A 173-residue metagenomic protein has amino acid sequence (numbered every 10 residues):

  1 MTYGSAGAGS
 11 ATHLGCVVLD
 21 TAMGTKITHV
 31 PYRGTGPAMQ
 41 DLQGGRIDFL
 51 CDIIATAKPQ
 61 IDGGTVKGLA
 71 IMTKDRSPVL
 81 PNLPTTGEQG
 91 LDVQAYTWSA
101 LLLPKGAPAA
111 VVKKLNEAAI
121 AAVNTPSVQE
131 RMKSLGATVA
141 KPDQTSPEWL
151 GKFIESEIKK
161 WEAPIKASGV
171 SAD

Functional and structural regions predicted by a protein language model:
M1-D173: Conserved, function-defining micro-sites of small-solute handling proteins
